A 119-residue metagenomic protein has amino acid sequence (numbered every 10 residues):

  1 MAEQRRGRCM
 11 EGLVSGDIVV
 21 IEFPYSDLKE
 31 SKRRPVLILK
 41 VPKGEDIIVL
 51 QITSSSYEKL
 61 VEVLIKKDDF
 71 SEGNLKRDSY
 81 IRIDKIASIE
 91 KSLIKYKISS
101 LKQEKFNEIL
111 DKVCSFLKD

Functional and structural regions predicted by a protein language model:
M1-Q4, E72-D119: C-terminal terminal-subdomain/extension
P24-L28: Short, charged beta-turn/beta-strand-edge "cap" motif at the junction between a beta-strand and an adjacent loop
K29-K32, I38-S71: Compact nucleic-acid interaction/catalytic patches
